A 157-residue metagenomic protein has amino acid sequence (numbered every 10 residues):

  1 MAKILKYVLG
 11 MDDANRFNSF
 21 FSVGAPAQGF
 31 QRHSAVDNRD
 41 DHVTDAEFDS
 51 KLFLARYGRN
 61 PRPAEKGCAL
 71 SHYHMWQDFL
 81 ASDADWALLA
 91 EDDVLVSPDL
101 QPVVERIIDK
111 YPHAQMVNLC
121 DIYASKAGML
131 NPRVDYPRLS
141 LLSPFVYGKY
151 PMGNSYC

Functional and structural regions predicted by a protein language model:
M1-A90, V94-C157: An acidic/histidine-cluster motif and surrounding catalytic segment that typifies divalent-metal-assisted enzyme active
